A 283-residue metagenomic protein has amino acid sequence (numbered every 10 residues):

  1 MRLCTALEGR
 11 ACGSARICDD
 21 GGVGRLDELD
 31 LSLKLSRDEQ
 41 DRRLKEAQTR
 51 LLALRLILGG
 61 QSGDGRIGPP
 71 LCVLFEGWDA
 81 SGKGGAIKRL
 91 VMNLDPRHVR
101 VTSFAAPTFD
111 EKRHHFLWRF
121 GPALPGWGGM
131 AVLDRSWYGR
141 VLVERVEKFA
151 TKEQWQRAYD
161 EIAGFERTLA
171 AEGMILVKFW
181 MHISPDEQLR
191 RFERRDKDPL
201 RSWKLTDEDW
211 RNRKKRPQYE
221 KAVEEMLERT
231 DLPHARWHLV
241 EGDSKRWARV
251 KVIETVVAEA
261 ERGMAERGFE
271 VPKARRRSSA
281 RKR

Functional and structural regions predicted by a protein language model:
R2, K215, K221-R283: NTP-dependent small-molecule kinase module
L3, K34, V143-E161, L169-K221 (+1 more regions): A glycine- and Lys/Arg-enriched "phosphate-lid" helix/loop adjacent to the NTP-binding pocket of small-molecule kinases
L7, R16-Q48: Charged, amphipathic alpha-helical linker segments immediately N-terminal to NTP-binding catalytic cores
S36, V99-F104, F109-Q154: Conserved nucleotide-sensing/catalytic segment adjacent to the nucleotide-binding pocket in NTP-handling enzymes
L58-P69: Phosphate-binding P-loop
V73, M174-E187, D207-R211, L232-K251: Phosphate-binding beta-loop-alpha motif at adenosine-nucleotide cofactor sites
F75-L90: Glycine-rich phosphate-binding P-loop
D95-R100, G126-G129, L169-V177, D198-R201 (+1 more regions): Short glycine-/polar-rich loops that comprise or flank the Walker A/P-loop and associated switch/sensor motifs
